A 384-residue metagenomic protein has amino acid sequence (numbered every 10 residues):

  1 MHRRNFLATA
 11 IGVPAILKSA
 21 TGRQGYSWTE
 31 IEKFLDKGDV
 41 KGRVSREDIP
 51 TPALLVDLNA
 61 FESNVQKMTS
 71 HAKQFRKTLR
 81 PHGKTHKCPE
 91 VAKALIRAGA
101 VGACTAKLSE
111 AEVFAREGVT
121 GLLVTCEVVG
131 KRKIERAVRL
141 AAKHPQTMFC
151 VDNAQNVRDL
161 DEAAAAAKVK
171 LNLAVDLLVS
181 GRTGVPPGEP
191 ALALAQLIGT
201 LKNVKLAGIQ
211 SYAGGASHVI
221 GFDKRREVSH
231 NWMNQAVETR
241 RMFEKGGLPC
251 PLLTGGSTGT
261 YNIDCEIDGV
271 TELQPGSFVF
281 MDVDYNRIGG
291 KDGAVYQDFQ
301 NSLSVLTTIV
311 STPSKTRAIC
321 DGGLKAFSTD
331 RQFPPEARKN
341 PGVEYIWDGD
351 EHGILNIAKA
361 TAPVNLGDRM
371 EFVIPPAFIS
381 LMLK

Functional and structural regions predicted by a protein language model:
M1-P14: N-terminal secretory signal peptides and thylakoid transit peptides that target proteins across membranes
R3, P313-K384: C-terminal accessory subdomain/extension
L17-K67, H71: C-terminal segment of N-terminal export signals and the immediately downstream linker at the start of the mature
E47-D57, T120-V124, V138-M148, I220-H230 (+1 more regions): Glycine-rich tight-turn/loop motif centered on a GG-T
F61, K84, F114, V175 (+5 more regions): Conserved, mostly hydrophobic/aromatic
H82-S211, S217-H218: Active-site-proximal beta-alpha core segment in soluble small-molecule metabolic enzymes
A165, L178-G290: Active-site loop/helix belt of alpha/beta enzymes
T260-R338: Active-site loop ensemble at the mouth of alpha/beta enzyme cores that anchors a bound cofactor
